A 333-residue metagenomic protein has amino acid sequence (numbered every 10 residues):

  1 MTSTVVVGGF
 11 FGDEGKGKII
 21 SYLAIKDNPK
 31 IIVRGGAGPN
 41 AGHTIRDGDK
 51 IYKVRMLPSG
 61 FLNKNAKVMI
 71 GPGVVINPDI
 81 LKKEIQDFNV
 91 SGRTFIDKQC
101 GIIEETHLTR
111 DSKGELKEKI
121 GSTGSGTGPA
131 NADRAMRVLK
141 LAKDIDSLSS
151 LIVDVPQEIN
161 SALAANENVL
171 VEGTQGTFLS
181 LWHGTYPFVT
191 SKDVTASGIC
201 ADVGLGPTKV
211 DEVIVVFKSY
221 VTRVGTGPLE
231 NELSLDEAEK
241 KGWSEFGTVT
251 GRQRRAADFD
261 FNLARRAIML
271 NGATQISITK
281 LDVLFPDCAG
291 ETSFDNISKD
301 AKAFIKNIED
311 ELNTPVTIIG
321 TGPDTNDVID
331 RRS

Functional and structural regions predicted by a protein language model:
M1-S333: Non-transmembrane, aqueous-exposed alpha-helical and coiled segments at domain scale
